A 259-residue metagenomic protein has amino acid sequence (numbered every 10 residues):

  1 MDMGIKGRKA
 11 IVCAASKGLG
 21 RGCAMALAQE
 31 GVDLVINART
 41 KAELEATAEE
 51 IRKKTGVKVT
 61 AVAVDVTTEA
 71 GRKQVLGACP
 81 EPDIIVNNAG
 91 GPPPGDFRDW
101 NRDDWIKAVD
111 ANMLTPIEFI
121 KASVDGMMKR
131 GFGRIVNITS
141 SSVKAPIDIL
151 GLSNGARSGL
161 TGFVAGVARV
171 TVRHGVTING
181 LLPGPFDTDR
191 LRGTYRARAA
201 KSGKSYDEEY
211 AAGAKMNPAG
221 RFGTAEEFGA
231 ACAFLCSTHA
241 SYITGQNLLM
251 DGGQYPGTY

Functional and structural regions predicted by a protein language model:
A14-G18: Conserved glycine-rich cofactor-binding loop
R72, D96-R98, D104-V109, I135 (+1 more regions): Substrate-binding pocket helix/loop in short-chain dehydrogenase/reductase
N88-P93, G253: Conserved NAD(P)H cofactor-binding loop of Rossmann-fold oxidoreductase domains
D125, R169-V170, S241: Alpha-helical segment proximal to the catalytic Tyr-Lys
V136-L160, V164-R173, P185-F186: Catalytic loop of short-chain dehydrogenase/reductase
A145, A233, T244-Y259: Short C-terminal tail/terminal secondary-structure segment of NAD(P)H-dependent dehydrogenase/reductase domains
V172, T177, I243-G245: Short, small/polar-rich loop/turn modules that mediate ligand/substrate recognition or access, typified
